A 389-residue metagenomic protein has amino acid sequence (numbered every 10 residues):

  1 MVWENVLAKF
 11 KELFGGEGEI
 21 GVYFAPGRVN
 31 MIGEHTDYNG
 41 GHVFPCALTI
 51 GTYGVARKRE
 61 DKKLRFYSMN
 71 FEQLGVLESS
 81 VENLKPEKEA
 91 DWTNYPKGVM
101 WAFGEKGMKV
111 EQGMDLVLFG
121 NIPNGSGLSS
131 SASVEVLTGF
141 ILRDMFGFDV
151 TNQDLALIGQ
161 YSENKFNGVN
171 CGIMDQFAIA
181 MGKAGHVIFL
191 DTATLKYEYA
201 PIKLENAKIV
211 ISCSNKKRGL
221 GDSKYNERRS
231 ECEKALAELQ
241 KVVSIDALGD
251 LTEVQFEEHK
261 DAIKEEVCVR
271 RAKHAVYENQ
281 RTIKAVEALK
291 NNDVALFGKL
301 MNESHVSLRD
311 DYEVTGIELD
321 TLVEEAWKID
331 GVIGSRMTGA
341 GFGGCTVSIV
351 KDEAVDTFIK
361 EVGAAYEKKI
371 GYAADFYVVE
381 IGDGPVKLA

Functional and structural regions predicted by a protein language model:
M1-R28, Y53-E89, H186-G334, I349-A389: C-terminal nucleotide
M1-Y23, V29-G33, N39-H42, Q73 (+4 more regions): Gly/Ser-rich oxyanion-binding loop with an adjacent helix/lid that shapes the negatively charged ligand pocket
G33-H35, A47-L48: N-terminal cofactor/phosphate-binding cores enriched in small/glycine residues, especially glycine-rich loops such as
G40-A47, R228-R229: Short Gly/aromatic-enriched secondary-structure transition segments
P45-A47, V55-K58, G107-M108: Short, charge-rich binding segments
A132-S133, C345-I349: FabD-like malonyl-/acyl-CoA
F342: Glycine-rich phosphate-binding loop
